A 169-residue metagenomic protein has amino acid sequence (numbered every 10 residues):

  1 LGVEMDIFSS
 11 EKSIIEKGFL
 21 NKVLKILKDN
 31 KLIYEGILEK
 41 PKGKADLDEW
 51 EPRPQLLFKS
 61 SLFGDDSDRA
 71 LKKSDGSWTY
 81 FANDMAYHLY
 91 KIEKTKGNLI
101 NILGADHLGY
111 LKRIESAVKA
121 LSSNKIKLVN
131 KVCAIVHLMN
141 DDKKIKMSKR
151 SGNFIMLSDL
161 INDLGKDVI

Functional and structural regions predicted by a protein language model:
L1-I169: Alpha-helical recognition segments enriched in aromatics with Gly/Pro capping that present substrate-recognition
